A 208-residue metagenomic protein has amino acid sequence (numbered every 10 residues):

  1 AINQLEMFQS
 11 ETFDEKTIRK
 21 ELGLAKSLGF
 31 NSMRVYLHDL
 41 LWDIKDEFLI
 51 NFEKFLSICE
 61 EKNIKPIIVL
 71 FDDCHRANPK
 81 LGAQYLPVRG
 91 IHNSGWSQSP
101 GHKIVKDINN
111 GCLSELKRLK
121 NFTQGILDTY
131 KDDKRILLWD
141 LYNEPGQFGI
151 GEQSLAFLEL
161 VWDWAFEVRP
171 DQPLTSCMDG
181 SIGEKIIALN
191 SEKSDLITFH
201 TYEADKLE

Functional and structural regions predicted by a protein language model:
A1-L207: Active-site mouth of glycoside hydrolases
